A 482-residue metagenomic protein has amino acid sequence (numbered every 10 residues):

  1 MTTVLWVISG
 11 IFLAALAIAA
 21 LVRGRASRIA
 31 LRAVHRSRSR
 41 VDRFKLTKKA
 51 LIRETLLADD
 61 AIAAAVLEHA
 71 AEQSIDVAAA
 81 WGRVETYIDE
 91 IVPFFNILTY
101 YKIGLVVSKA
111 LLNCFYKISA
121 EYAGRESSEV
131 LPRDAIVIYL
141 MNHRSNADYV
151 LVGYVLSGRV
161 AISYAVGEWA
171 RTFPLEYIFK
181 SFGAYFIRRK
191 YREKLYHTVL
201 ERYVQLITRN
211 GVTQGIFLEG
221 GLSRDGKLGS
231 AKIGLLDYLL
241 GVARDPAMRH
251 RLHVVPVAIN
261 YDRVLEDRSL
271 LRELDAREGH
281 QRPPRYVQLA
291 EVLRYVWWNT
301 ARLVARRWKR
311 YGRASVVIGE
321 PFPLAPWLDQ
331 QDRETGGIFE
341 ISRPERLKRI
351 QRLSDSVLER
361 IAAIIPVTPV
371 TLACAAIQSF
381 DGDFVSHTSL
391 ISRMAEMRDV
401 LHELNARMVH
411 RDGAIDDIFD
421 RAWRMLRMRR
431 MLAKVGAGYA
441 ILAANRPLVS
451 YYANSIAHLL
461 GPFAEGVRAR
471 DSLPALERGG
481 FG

Functional and structural regions predicted by a protein language model:
M1-G215, G220-G482: Membrane-interfacial terminal anchoring regions of lipid-handling membrane enzymes
